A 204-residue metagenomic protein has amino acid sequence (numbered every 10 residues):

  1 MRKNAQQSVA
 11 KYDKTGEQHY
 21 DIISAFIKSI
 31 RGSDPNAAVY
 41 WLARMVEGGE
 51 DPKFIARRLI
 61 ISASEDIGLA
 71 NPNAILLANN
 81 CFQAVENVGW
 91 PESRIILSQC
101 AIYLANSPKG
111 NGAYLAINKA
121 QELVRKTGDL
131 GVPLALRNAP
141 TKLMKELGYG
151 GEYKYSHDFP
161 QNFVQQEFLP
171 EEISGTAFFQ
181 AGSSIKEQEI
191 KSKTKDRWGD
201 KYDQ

Functional and structural regions predicted by a protein language model:
R2, Q6-R44, R57: Conserved helicase/translocase motor-coupling segment
G32-F163, L169-Q204: Terminal-proximal interaction/regulatory segments of ATP-powered molecular machines
